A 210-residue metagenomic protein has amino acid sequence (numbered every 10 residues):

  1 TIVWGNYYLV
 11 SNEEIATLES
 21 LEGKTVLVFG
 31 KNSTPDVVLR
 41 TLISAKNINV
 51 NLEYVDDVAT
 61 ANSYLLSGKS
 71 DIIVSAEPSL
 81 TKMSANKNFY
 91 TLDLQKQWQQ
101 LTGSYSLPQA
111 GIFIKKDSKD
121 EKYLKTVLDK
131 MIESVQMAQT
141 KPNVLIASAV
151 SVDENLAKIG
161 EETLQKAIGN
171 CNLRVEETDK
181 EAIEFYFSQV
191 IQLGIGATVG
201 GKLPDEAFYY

Functional and structural regions predicted by a protein language model:
T1-N47, E53-V55, D71, E77 (+1 more regions): Short, glycine-/small- and polar/acidic-enriched structural segments that line small-molecule recognition paths
G5, P108-A110, P204: Residues that flank catalytic or metal-binding motifs in active/ligand-binding sites
L9, L21, L39, L65 (+3 more regions): Residue-level signal for nonpolar/aromatic packing positions in well-ordered secondary structure
E22, I43-T60, S67-K69, K158 (+1 more regions): A local structural motif
G23, K96-Y105, N170-E181: Short, solvent-exposed loop/beta-turn-alpha elements that line the ligand-binding surface or hinge of extracytoplasmic
E53, D57-V150: Pocket-lining segment of extracytoplasmic ligand-binding domains
D117-A197: Secondary-structure end/capping motifs
